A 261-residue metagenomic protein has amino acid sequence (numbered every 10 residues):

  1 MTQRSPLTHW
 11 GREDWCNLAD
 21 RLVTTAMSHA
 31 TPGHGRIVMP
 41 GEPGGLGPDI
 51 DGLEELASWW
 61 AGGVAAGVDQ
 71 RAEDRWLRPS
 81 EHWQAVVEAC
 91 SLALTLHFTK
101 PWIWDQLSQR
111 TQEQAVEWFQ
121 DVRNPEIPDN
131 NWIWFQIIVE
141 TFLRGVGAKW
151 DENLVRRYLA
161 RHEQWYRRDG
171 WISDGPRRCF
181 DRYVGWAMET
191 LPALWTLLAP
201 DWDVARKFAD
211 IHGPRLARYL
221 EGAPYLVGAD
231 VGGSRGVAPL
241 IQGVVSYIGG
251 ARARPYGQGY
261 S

Functional and structural regions predicted by a protein language model:
M1-E54, G63: Low-complexity, Ser/Thr/Pro/Gly-enriched N-terminal "stalk/linker" regions
G52-L53, G63-A251: Aromatic-lined, polymer-binding surfaces characteristic of secreted/periplasmic polysaccharide-degrading enzymes
A251-S261: Extended polysaccharide-engagement surfaces of secreted carbohydrate-active enzymes
